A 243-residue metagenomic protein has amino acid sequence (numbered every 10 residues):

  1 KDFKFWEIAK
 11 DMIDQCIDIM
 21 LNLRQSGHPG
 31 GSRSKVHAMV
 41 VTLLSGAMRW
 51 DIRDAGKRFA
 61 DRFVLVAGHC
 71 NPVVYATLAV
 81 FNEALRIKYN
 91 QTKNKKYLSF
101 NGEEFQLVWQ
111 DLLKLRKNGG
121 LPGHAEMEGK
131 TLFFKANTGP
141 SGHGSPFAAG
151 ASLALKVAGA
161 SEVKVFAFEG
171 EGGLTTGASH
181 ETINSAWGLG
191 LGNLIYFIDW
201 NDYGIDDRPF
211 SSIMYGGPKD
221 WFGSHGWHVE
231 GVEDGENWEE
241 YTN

Functional and structural regions predicted by a protein language model:
D2-C16: Conserved N-terminal diphosphate/IPP-binding helix and adjacent helical/loop segment of trans-prenyltransferase domains
D14-I17, L23, R33-L189: Cofactor-binding active-site loop characterized by glycine-rich and histidine/acidic residues
G27-P29, A167-E169, V229-E233: Short catalytic-loop micro-motif centered on adjacent basic/acidic residues
C70-V73, L174-T176, D202-D206, W238-E240: Flexible loop/turn segments at secondary-structure boundaries
L132-K135, S141, G188-I213: A short, conserved beta-to-alpha structural element at the edge of catalytic cores that scaffolds binding
A160-S161, F210-T242: Conserved thiamine diphosphate
V163, L191-L194, G226: Short glycine-/polar-rich loops that comprise or flank the Walker A/P-loop and associated switch/sensor motifs
T176, H180-G188, D206-W221: Active-site-proximal loop->helix
